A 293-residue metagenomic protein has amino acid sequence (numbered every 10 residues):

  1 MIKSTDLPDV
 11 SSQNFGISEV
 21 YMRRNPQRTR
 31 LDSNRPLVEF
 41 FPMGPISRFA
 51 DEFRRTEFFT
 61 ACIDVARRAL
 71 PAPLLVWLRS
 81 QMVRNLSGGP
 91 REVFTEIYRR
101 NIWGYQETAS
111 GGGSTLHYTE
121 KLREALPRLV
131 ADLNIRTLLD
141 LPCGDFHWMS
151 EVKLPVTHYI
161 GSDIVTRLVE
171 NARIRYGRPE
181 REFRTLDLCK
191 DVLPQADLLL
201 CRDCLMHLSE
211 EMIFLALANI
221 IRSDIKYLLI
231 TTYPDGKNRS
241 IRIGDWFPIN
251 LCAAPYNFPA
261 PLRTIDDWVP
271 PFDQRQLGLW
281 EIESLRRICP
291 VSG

Functional and structural regions predicted by a protein language model:
F40-T137, P142-A196, E211-G293: Class I (Rossmann-like) S-adenosyl-L-methionine-dependent methyltransferase catalytic domain, capturing the SAM-binding
L199-E211: A short SAM/SAH-binding and catalytic strip from SAM-dependent methyltransferases
